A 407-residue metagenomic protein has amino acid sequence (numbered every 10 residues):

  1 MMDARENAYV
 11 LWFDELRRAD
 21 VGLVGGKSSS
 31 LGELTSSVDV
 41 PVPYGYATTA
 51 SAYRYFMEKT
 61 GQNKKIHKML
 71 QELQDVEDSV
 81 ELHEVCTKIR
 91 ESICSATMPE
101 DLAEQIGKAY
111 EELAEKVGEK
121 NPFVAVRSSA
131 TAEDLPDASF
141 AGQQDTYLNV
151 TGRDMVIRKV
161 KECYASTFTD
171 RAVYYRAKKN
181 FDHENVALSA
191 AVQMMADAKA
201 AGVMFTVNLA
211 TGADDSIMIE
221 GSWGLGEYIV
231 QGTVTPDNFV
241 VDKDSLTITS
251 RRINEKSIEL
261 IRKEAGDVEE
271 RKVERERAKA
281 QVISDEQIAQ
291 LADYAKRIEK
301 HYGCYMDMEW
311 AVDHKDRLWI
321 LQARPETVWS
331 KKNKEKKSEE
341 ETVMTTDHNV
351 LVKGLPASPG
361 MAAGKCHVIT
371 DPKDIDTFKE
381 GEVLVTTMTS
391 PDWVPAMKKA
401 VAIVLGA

Functional and structural regions predicted by a protein language model:
M1-A191, A200, A278-E286, D293-Y294 (+7 more regions): N-terminal beta-alpha lobe that positions the nucleotide/phosphoryl donor in ATP/NTP-coupled carboxylate activation
D3-V10, G266-K272, W393: Active-site-adjacent bridging/hinge elements
T35-A52, G221-W223, D307-M308, D392-A402 (+1 more regions): Glycine-rich phosphate/pyrophosphate-binding loops and their adjacent beta-strand/loop elements at enzyme active sites
P41-P43, P99, E274, P325 (+1 more regions): Proline-rich low-complexity regions
P43, R127-S129, Q193, T206-V207 (+6 more regions): Generic beta-strand/beta-sheet core signal
A141-Y174, D197-A265, L321-L355, K399-G406: Extended active-site and interfacial segments that coordinate phosphate-rich ligands in large catalytic machineries
Q193-A196, F205-L209, W310, S358 (+2 more regions): Replace "in large, NTP-powered and nucleic-acid-processing enzymes" with "in large, NTP-powered factors and other
S216-D307, V312-D313, L351-A363, D374 (+4 more regions): Conserved catalytic alpha/beta cores of large enzymes that bind or transform nucleotide phosphates and polynucleotides
